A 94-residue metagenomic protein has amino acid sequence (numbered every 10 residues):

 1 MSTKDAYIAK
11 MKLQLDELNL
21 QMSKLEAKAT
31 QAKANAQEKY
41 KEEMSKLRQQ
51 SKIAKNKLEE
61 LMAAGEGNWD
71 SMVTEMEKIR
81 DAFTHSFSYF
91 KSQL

Functional and structural regions predicted by a protein language model:
K4-Y7, M11-L94: Amphipathic alpha-helical membrane/lipid-surface binding segments
